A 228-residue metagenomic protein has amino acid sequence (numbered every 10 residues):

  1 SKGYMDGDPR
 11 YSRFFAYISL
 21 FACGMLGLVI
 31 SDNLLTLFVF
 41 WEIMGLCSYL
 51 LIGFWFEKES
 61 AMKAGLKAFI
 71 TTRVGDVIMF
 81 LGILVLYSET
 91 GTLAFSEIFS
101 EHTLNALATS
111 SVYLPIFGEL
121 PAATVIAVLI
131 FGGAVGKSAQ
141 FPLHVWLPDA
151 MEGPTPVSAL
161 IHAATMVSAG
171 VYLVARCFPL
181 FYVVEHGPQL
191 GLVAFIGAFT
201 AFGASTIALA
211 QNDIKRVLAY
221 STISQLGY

Functional and structural regions predicted by a protein language model:
S1-L37, L46-Y228: Hydrophobic transmembrane alpha-helices and their helix-loop junctions in integral membrane proteins
E42: Short phosphate-coordinating micro-motif centered on Lys-Gly-acidic
